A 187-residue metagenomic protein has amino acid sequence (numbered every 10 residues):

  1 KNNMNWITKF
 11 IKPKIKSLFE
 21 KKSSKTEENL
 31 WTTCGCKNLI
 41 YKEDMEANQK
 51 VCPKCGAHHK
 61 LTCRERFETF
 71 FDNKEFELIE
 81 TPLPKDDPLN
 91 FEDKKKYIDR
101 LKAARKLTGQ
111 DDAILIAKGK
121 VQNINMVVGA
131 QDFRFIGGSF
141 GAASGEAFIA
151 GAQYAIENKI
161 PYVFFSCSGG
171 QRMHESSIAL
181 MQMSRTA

Functional and structural regions predicted by a protein language model:
K1-A187: Terminal-region recognition feature
